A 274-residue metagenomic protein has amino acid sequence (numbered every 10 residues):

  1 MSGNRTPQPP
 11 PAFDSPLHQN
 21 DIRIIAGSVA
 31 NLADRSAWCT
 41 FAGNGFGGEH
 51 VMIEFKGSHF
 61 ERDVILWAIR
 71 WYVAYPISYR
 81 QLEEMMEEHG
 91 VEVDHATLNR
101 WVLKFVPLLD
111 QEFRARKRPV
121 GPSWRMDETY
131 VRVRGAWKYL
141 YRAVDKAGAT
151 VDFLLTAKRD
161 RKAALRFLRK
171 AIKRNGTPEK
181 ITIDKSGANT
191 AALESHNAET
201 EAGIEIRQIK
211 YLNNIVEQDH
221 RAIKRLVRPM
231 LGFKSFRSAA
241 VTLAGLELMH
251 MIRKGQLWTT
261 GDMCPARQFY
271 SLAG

Functional and structural regions predicted by a protein language model:
N4, P10-R132, R161, R166-I181 (+1 more regions): Charged, often Cys/His-bearing segments associated with DNA-binding zinc-finger transcription factors
P76, R134-T150, L168-A171: Short conserved beta-strand segments at catalytic cores or DNA/RNA-binding microdomains of nucleic-acid binding
T150-V151, P178: Short, solvent-exposed beta-strand edge segments and adjacent coil->beta transition regions
